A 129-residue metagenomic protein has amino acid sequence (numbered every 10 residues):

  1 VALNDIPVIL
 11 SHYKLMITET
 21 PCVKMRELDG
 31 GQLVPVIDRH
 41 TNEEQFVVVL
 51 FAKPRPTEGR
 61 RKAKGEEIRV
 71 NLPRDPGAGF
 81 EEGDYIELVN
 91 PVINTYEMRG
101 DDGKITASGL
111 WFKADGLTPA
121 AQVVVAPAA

Functional and structural regions predicted by a protein language model:
V1-A129: OB-fold and OB-like single-stranded nucleic-acid-recognition modules and their adjacent interaction interfaces
